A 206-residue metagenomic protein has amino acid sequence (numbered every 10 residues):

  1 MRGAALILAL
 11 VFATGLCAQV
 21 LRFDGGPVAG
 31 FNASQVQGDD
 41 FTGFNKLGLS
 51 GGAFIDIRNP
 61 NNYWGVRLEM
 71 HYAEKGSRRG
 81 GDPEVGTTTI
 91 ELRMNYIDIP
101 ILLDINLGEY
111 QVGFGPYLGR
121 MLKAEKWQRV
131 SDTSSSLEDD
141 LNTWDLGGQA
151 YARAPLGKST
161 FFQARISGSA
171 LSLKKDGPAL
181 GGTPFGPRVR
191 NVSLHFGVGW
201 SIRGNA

Functional and structural regions predicted by a protein language model:
M1-A5, Q19: Positively charged n-region of N-terminal signal peptides that target proteins for export
F12-A18: Sec/Tat signal peptide C-region and signal peptidase I cleavage site
A18-R58, V130, S193, G199-A206: Short glycine/proline- and aromatic-enriched beta-strand/turn motifs that initiate or cap beta-hairpins
L21-F23, G43-L49, R93-I97, G108 (+2 more regions): Residues that define the transmembrane beta-barrel architecture of outer-membrane proteins
R22-D24, Q35, T42-T89, N95 (+1 more regions): Glycine- and aromatic-enriched membrane insertion/assembly motifs of diderm outer-membrane and organelle channel
P27-F31, L49-I57, M70-Y72, I99-I105 (+4 more regions): Residues on the lipid-exposed face of transmembrane beta-strands in outer-membrane beta-barrel proteins
V36-G43, E74-N95, L122-W144, S172-R188: Flexible, solvent-exposed loop segments that connect beta-strands
N62-V66, E109-V112, K158-F162, N205-A206: Repeated loop/turn-to-beta-strand initiation elements of outer-membrane beta-barrel proteins
